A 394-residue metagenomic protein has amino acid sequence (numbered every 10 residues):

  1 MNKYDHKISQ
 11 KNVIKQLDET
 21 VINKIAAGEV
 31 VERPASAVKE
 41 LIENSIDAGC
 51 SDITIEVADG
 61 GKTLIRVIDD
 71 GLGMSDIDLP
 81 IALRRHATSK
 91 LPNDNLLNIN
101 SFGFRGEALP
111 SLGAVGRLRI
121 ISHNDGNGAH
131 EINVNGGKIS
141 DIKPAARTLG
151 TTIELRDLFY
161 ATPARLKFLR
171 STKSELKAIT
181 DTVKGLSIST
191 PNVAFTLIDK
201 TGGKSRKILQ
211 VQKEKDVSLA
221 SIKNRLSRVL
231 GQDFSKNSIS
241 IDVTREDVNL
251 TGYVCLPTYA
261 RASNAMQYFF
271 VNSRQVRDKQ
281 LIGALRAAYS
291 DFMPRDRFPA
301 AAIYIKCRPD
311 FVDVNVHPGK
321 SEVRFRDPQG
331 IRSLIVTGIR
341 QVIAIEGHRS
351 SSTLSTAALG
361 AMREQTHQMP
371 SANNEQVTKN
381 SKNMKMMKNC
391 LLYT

Functional and structural regions predicted by a protein language model:
M1-L392: N-terminal phosphate-binding caps/lids of nucleotide- and nucleic-acid-binding domains
